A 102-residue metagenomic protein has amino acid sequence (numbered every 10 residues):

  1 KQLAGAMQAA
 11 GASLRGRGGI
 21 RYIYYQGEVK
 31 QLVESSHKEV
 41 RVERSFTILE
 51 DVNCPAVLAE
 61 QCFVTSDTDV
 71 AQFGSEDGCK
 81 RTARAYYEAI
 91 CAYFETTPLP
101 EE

Functional and structural regions predicted by a protein language model:
K1-E102: Active-site-proximal helix/loop segments of hydrolytic enzymes
